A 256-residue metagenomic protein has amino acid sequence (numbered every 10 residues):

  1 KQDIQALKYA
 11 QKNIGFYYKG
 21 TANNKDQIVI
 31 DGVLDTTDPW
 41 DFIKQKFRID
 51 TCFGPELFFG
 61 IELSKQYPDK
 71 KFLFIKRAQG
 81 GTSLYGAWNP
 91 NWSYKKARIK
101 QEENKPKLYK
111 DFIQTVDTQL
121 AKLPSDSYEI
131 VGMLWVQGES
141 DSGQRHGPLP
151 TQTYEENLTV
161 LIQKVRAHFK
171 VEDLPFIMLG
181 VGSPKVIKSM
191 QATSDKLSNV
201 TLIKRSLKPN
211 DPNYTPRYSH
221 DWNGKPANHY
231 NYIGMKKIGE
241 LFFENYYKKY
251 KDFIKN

Functional and structural regions predicted by a protein language model:
K1-N256: Cell-envelope and extracellular/periplasmic
